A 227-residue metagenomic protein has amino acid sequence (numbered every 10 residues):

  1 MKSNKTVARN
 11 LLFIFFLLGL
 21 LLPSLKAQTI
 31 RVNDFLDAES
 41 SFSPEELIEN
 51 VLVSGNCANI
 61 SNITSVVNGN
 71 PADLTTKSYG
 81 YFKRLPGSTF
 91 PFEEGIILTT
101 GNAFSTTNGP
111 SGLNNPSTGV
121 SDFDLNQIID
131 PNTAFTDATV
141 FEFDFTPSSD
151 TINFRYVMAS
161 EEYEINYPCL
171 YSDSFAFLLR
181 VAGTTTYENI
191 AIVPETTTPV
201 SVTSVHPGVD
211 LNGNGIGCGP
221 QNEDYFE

Functional and structural regions predicted by a protein language model:
M1-R31: Bacterial Sec-dependent N-terminal signal peptides
Q28-E227: Aromatic (Trp/Tyr/Phe) and Gly/Pro-enriched flexible surface segments
